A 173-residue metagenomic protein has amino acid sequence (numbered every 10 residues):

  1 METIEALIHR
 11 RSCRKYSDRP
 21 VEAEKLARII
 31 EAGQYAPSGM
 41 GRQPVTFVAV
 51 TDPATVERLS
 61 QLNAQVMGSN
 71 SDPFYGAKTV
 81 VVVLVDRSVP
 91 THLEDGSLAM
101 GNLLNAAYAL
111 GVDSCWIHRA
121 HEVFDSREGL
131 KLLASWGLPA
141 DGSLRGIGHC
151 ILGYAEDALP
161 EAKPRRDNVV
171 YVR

Functional and structural regions predicted by a protein language model:
M1-R173: Acidic, surface-exposed loops and disordered segments
